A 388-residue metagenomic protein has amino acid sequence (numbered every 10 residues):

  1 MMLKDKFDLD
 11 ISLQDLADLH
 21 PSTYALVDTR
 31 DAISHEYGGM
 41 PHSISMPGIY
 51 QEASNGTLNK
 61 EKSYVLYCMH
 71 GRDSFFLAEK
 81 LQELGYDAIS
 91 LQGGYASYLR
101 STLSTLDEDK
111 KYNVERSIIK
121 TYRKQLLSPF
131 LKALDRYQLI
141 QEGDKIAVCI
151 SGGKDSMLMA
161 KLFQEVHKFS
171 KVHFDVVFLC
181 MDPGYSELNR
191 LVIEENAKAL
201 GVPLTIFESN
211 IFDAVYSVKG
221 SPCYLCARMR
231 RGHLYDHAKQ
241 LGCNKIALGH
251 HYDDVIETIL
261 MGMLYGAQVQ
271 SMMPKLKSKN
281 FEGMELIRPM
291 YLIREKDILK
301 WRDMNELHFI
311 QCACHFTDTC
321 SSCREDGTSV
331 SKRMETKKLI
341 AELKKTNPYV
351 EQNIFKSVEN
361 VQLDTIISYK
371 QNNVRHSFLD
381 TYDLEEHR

Functional and structural regions predicted by a protein language model:
M2-A17, P21-A25, D31-S63, M69-K120 (+1 more regions): Rhodanese-like catalytic fold shared by cysteine-dependent sulfurtransferases and DSP/PTP-type phosphatases
R30, L248-Y252, E359: Short, well-ordered beta-to-alpha junction loops that form the rim of enzyme active sites and present histidine/acidic
H35, L99, D213-K219, C320-S322: A short acidic, helix-capping loop that chelates divalent metal ions and anchors anionic groups
S45, S90, F178, I206-E208 (+1 more regions): A structural preference for short, hydrophobic beta-strand core positions in alpha/beta folds
D107-M261, Y265-V269, M273, K296-D297 (+1 more regions): ATP-dependent adenylation/nucleotidyltransferase module used to activate substrates
D254-E335, L339-I340: Catalytic subdomain that performs nucleotidyl-dependent activation
L307-R388: The feature marks non-catalytic terminal segments
